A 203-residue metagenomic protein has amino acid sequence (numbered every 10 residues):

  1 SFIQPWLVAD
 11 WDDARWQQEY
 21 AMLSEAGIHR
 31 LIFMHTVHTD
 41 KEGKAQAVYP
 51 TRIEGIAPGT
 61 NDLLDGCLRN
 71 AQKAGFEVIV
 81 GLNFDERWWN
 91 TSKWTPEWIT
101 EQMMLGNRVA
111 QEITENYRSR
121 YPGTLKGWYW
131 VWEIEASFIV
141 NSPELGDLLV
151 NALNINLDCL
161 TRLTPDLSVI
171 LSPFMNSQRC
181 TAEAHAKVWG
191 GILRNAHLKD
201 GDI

Functional and structural regions predicted by a protein language model:
F2, W16, A45, T124-L125: A general marker of short, structured functional hotspots
F2-W11, A45-N61, S92-L105, V131-D147 (+1 more regions): The substrate-binding groove and active-site-proximal loops of carbohydrate-active enzymes, especially glycoside
I3, E77-N90, T100-M104, L125-E135 (+2 more regions): Aromatic-lined carbohydrate-recognition surfaces of secreted/lumenal glycan-active proteins
V8-S24, G106-N116, A182-A196: Short, acidic/polar
R15-R87, P143-L171: Aromatic-lined substrate-binding rim segments of carbohydrate-active enzymes
A26, G123, K199: Structured loop/turn residues at beta-strand edges in well-structured enzyme cores
G59-A74, T95-G127, C159, L193-A196: An active-site-proximal structural segment forming one wall of the substrate-binding cleft that immediately precedes
N83-E86, V109-E144: Active-site groove signature of glycoside hydrolases
